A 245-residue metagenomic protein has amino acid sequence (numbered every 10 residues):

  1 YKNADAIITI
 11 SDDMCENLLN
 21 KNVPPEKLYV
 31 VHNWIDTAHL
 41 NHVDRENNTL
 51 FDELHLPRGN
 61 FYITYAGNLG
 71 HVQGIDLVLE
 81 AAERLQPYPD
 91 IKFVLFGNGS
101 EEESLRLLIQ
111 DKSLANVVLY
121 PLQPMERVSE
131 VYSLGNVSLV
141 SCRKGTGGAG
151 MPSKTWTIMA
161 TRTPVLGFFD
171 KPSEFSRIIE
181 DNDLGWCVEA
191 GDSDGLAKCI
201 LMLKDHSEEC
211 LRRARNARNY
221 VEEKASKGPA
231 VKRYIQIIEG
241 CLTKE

Functional and structural regions predicted by a protein language model:
Y1-I7: Membrane-proximal helix-turn-helix segments that form the acceptor-binding/catalytic region of lipid-linked
D13, W34: Carbohydrate-associated surface elements
N41-L56: A short helix/loop element that forms part of the nucleotide-sugar donor recognition site in Leloir-type
P57-Q73, L79-A82, V94: Conserved donor-binding/catalytic core segment of Leloir-type glycosyltransferases
Q73, P124-V131, S138-M159, P164-R177 (+1 more regions): Nucleotide-sugar-dependent
Y88-D90, V94-G97, E102-S129: Nucleotide-activated donor-binding/catalytic signature segment of Leloir-type glycosyltransferases, i.e., the conserved
D170-L201, E209: Change "using UDP/GDP/dTDP sugars" to "using nucleotide sugars
G195-K198, M202, E209-K224, A230 (+1 more regions): A short, well-ordered alpha-helix in the C-terminal region of glycosyltransferases
